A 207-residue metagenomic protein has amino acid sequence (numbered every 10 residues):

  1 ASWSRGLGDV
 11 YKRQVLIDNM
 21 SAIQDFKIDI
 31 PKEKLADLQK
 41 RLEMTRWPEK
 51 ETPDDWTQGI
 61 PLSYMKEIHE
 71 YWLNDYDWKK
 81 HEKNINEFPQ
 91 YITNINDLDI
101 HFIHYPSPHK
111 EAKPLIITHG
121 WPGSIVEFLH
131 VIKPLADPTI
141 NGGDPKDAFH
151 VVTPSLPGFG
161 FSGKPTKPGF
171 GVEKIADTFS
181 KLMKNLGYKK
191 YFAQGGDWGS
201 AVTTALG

Functional and structural regions predicted by a protein language model:
A1-Y11: Short, small-residue-biased leader/transition segments that mark boundaries at the very start of proteins
S2, E33, K189: Residue-level signal for short amphipathic helical patches enriched in basic/charged and nearby hydrophobic residues
R13-N84: N-terminal targeting or regulatory segments adjacent to alpha/beta-hydrolase or S9 domains
K66, E70-G207: Catalytic cores of eukaryotic secretory-pathway lumenal/extracellular enzymes that build and remodel glycoconjugates
